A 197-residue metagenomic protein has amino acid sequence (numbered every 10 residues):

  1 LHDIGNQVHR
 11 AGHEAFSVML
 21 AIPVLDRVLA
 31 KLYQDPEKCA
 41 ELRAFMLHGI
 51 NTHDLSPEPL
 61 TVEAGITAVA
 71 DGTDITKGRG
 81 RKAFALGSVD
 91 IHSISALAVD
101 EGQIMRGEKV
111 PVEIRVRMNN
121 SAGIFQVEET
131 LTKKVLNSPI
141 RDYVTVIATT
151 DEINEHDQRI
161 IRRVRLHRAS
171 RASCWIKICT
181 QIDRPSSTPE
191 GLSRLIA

Functional and structural regions predicted by a protein language model:
L1-A21, F45-H53: His-Asp-centered metal-binding catalytic motifs of divalent-metal-dependent phosphohydrolases/nucleases
H9-G12, R27-L29, T52-A197: Divalent metal-dependent phosphate-bond-processing catalytic cores, especially two-metal-ion Mg2+/Mn2+ enzymes that act
A11, Y33-P36: Short, surface-exposed loop/turn segments at secondary-structure junctions
V24-Q34: Post-HExxH zinc-binding segment in Zn-dependent metallohydrolases
D35-R43: Membrane-interface starts of transmembrane alpha-helices
L42, M46, V62-G65: Residue-level detector of well-ordered alpha-helical segments, enriched for hydrophobic/aromatic packing positions
